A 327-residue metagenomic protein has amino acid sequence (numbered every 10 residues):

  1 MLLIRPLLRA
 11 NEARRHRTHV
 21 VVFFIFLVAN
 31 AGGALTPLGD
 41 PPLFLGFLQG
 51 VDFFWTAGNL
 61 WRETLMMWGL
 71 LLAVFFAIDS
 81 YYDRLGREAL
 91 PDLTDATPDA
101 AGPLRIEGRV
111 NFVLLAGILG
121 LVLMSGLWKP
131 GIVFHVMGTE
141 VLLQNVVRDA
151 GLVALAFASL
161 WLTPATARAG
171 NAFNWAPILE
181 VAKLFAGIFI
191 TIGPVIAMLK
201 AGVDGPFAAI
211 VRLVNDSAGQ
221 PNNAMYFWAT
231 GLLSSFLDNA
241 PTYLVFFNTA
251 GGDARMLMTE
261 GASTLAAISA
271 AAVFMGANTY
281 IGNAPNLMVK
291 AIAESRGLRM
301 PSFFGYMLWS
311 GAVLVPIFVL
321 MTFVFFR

Functional and structural regions predicted by a protein language model:
M1, A34-L38, T64-F76, S80 (+9 more regions): Transmembrane alpha-helical segments of multi-pass membrane transport proteins and ion-pumping complexes
L2-H16, V20-F24, V28, L45-W61 (+3 more regions): Membrane-interfacial helix-loop connectors
A13-H19, F23, L35, F54-A100 (+1 more regions): Juxtamembrane and boundary regions of transmembrane helices in multi-pass small-molecule transporters and channels
R17-F23, G102-L114, A172-A186, M307-S310: Alpha-helical transmembrane segments and their helix-start/interface "positive-inside/aromatic belt" motifs in integral
V22-I25, E107-L114, I118, R148-L155 (+3 more regions): Hydrophobic alpha-helical transmembrane segments of polytopic
L35, D40-A57, L119-V136, T322-F326: Transmembrane helix-loop junctions at the membrane interface of multipass transporters and ion channels
I78-L115, A158-W175, R299-M300: Intrinsically disordered, low-complexity non-transmembrane regions of multi-pass membrane transporters
L115-V245: Transmembrane helical segments that form the transport core of multi-pass membrane transport proteins
